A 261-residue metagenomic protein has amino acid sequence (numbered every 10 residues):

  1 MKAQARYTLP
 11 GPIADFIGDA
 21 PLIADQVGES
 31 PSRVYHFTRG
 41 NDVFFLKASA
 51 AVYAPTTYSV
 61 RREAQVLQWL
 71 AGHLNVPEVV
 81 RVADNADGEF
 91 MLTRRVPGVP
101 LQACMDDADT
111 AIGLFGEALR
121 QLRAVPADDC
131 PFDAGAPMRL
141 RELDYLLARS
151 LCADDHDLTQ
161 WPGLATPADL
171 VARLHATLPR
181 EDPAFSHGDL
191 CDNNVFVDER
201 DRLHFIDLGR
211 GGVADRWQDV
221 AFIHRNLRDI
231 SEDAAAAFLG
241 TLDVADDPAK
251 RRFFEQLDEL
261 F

Functional and structural regions predicted by a protein language model:
M1-I23: Juxta-kinase regulatory segment immediately upstream of eukaryotic protein kinase catalytic domains
D15-P21, R62-E63, D169-L178: Short Pro/Gly-enriched beta-strand edge/turn motifs at strand-loop
D25-F132: ATP-binding pocket architecture of kinase catalytic cores
S30-T38, F45-L46, P131, D169-Q218: Active-site acidic catalytic loop and adjacent metal/ATP-binding pocket of ATP-dependent phosphoryl transfer enzymes
R33, F253-L260: Membrane-proximal envelope and lipid/glycan-remodeling enzymes
Y53-A54, P100, V195, V213 (+1 more regions): Conserved protein kinase catalytic core
A83, Q102-A165, A176, E181-P183 (+1 more regions): A cross-family kinase active-site recognition segment
A136, D182-S186, D198-F253: Active-site Asp-x-Gly
